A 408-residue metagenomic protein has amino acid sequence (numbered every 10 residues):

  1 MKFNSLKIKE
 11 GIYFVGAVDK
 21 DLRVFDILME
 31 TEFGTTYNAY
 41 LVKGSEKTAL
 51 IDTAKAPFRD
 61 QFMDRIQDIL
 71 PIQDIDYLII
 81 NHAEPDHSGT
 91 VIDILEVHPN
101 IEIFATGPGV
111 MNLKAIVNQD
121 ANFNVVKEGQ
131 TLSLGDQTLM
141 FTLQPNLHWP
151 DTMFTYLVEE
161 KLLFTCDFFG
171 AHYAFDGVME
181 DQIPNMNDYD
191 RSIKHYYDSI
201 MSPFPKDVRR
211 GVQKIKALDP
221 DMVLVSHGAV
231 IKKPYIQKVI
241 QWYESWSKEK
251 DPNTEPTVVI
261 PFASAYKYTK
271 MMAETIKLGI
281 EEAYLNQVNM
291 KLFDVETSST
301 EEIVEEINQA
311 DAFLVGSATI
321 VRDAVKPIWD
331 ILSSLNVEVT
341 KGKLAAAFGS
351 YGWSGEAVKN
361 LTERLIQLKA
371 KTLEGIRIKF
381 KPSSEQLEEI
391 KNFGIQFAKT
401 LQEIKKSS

Functional and structural regions predicted by a protein language model:
S5-D68, F154-L157, K161-F164, V258 (+1 more regions): Conserved beta-strand hairpin/beta-sheet module of binuclear metal-dependent hydrolase folds, prominently
L6-E10, A105-T152, F204-V212: Metallo-beta-lactamase
K47-A49, Y77, Q137, K161-F164 (+4 more regions): Structural motif
I51-T53, I75-A83, I103-G107, L163-C166 (+1 more regions): Active-site neighborhood of phospho(di)ester-bond hydrolases with catalytic His/Asp-centered motifs
P57-F104: Active-site metal-binding motif and surrounding structural segment of the metallo-beta-lactamase
H148-T152, E160, F168-S202, W246-T254: Active-site-proximal loop/helix segment associated with metal-binding centers of metalloenzymes
F175, N185-V223, G228-V230, T275-F293 (+1 more regions): FMN-binding flavodoxin-like domain, especially the glycine-rich phosphate-binding loop
V225-P256: Terminal amphipathic helices with adjacent charged low-complexity linkers/tails
